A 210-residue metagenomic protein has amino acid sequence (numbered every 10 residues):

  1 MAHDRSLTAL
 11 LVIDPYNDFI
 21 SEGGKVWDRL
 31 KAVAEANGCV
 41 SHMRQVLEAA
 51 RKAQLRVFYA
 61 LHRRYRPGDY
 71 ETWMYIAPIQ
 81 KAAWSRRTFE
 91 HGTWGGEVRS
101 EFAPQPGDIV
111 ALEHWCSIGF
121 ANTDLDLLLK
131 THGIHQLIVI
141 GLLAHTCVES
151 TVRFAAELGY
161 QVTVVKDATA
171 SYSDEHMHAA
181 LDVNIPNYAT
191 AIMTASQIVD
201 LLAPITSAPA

Functional and structural regions predicted by a protein language model:
M1-A9, D18, Q45-A53, Y70-E71 (+1 more regions): Active-site-adjacent betaalpha module
L11-I13: Asp-based phosphoryl-transfer active-site loop
I20-E35: Acidic/histidine-rich helix-loop elements that form or flank divalent-metal/phosphate-binding sites at the catalytic
N37-H42: N-terminal post-signal-peptidase region of extra-cytosolic proteins
L55-H62, V165: Short beta-strand segments at enzyme active-site cores
R63-D69: Conserved alpha-helical segments that form or flank metal/cofactor-binding pockets of metalloenzymes
